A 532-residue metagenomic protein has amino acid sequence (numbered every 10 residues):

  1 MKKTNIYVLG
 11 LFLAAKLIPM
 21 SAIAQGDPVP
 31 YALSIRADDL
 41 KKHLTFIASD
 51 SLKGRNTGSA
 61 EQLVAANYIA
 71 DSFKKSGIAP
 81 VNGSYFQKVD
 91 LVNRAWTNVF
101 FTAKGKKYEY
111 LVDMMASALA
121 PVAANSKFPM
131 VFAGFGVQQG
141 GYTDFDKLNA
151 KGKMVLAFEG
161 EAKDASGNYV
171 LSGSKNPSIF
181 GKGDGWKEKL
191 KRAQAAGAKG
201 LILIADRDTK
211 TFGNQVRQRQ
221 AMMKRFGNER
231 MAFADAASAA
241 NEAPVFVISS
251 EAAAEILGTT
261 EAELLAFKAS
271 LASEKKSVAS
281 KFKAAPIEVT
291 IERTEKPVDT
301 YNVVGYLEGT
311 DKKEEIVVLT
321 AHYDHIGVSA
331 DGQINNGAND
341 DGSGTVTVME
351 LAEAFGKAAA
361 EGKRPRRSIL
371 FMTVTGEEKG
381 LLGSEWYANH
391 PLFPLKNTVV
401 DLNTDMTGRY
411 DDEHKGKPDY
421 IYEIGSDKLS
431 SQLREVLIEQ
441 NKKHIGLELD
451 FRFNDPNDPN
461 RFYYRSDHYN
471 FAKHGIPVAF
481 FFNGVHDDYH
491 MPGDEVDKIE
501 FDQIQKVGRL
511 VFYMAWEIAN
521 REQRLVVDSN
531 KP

Functional and structural regions predicted by a protein language model:
M1-D27: Bacterial Sec-dependent N-terminal signal peptides
I23-P80, F101, A252-A253, E308 (+1 more regions): N-terminal hydrophobic or amphipathic helices/low-complexity stretches enriched in small/hydrophobic/Pro/Gly
G26-P28, Y108, D113-K147, A237-G337 (+2 more regions): Soluble metallo-hydrolase cores and metallopeptidase-like ectodomains found primarily in the secretory/periplasmic
K53-Y169, T300: Noncatalytic luminal/extracellular "stalk/propeptide" segments of secretory-pathway proteins
E109-L111, A234-D235, A240-A262, V374-F480: Metal-dependent peptidase/peptidase-like ectodomains
G134-Q215: A conserved hydrophobic secondary-structure block that centers on an alpha-helix together with its immediately flanking
A352-G380, D401-T404: Short helix-loop-beta-strand segments that form the rim/entrance of peptidase-like active sites
E353, F482, H486-P532: His/Asp/Glu-rich mid-to-C-terminal helical/loop segments that flank catalytic regions of hydrolases
